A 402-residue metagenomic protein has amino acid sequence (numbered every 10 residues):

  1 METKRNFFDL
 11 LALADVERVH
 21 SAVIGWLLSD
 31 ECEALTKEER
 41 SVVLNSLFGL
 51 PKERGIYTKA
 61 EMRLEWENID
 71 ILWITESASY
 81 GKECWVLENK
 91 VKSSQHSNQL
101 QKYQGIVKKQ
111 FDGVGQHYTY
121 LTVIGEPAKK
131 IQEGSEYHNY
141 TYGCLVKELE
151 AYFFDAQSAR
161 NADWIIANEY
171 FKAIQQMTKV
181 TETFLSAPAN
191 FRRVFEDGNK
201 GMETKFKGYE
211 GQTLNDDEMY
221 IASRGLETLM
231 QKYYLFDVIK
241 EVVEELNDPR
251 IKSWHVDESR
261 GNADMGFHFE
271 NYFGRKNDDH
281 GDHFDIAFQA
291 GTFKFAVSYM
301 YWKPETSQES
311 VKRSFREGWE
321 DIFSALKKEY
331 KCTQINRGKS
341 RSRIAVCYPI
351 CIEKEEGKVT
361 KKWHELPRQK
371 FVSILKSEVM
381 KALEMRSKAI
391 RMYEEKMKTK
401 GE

Functional and structural regions predicted by a protein language model:
M1-S46: A structured, charge-rich N-terminal accessory region that forms the first stable segment of a protein and links
E17-V23, D30-L35, F184, A189-E196 (+1 more regions): Amphipathic alpha-helical interface segments
L27-E31, L47-P51, V107-F111, L226-I251 (+2 more regions): Hydrophobic, Leu/Ile/Phe/Ala-enriched alpha-helical segments that form helix-helix packing faces
D30, R54-I56, W85: Long, contiguous, compositionally biased segments that the model treats as domain-scale units
N45-Y80, D257-H280: Active-site metal-binding core of divalent-cation-utilizing nuclease and nuclease-like domains
R63-I69, W73-I251, H255-E258: Acidic metal-coordinating catalytic centers involved in nucleic-acid phosphodiester chemistry
D197-E355: Polyanion-binding interface signature
S324, K328-E402: C-terminal amphipathic "assembly/sorting" segment characterized by alternating charged and hydrophobic residues
